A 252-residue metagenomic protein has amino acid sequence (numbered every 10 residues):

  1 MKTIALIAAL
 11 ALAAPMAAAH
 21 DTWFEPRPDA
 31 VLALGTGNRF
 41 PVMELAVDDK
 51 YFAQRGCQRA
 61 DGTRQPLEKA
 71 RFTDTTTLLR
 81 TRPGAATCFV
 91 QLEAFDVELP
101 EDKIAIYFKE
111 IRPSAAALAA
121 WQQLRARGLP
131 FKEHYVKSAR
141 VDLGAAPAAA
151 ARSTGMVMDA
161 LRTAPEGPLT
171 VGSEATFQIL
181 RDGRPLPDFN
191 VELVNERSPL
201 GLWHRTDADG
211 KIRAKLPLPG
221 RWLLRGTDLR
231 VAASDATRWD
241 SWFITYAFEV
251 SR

Functional and structural regions predicted by a protein language model:
M1-A9: Sec-dependent signal peptide recognition, specifically the positively charged N-region followed immediately by
A13-M16: N-terminal signal peptide c-region/cleavage motif recognized by signal peptidases
A18-D74: Start-of-domain marker
A19-A30, I111-A175, L180-P185, R197-P199 (+1 more regions): Beta-strand-rich domain onsets/edges
G37-A46, T176-L186: Structural motif
A53-T63, N190-H204: Short amphipathic beta-strand segments in non-cytosolic proteins
F72-T75, T206-G220: Glycine-centered loop-to-beta-strand initiation motif
E93-D102, R230-D235: Short acidic/polar inter-strand loop motif in beta-rich domains
